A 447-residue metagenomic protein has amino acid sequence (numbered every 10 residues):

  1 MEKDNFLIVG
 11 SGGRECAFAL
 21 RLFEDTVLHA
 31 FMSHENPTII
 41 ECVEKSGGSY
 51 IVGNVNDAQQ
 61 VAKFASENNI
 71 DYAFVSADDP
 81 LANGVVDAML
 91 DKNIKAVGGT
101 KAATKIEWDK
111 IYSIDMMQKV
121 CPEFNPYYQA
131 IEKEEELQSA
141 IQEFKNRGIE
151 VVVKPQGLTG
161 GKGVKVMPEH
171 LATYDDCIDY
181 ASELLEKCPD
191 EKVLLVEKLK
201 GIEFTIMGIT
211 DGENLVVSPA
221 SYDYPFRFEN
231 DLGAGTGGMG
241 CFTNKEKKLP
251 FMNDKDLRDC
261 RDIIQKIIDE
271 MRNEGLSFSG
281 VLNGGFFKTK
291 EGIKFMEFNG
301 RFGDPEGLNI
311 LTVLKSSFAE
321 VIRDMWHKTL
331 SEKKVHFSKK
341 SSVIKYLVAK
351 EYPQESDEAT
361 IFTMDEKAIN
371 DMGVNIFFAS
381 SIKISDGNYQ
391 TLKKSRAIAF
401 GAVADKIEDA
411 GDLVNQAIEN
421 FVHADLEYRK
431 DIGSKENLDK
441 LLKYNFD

Functional and structural regions predicted by a protein language model:
M1-A102: ATP-binding N-terminal substructure of ATP-dependent carboxylate-amine bond-forming enzymes
S49-N56, Y127-E135, M167-E169: Short acidic-hydrophobic, aromatic-tinged amphipathic segments that line or gate anion-handling sites
I94-G163, V348: A conserved helix-loop-beta module that forms one wall/lid of the active-site cleft in ATP-utilizing catalytic domains
V164-P305: Internal nucleotide-binding/catalytic subdomain
A181, E358-F362, G411-I418: Short amphipathic alpha-helices in soluble, non-transmembrane regions that often serve as interface/regulatory elements
D259-N283, N299-G373, A379, I384: Active-site "cap" helix and flanking loop/linker of ATP-utilizing ligase/carboxylase catalytic domains
S385-D447: Generic C-terminus detector
